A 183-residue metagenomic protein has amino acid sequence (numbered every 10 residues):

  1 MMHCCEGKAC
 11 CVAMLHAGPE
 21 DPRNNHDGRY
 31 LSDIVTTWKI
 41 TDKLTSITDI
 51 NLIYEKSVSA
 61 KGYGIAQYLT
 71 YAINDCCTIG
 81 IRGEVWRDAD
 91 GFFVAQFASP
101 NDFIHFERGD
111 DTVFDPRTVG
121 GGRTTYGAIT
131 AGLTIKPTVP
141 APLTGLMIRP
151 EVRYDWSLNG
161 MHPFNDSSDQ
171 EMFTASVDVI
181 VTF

Functional and structural regions predicted by a protein language model:
M1-H3, K8-C11: Solenoidal tandem-repeat scaffolds enriched in leucines and small polar residues
H3, L15-G18: Membrane-embedded hairpin module used as a gating/binding unit in multi-pass transport and secretion proteins
A9, A13-L15, N24-F183: Outer-membrane beta-barrel pore domains
D21: A short acidic, helix-capping loop that chelates divalent metal ions and anchors anionic groups
